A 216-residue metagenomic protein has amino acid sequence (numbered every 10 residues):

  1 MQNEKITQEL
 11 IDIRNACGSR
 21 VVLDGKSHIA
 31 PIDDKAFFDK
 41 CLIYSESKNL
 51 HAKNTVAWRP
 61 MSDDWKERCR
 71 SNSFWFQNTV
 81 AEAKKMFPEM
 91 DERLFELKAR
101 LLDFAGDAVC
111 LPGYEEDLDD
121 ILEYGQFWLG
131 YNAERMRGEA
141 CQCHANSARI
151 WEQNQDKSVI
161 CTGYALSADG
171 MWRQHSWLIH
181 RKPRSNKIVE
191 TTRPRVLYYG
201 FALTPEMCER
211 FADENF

Functional and structural regions predicted by a protein language model:
Q2, R59-F216: A structural boundary/capping signal
Q2-D64, C69, G138, R210: Short, glycine-biased loop/turn motifs at secondary-structure junctions and in low-complexity Ser/Thr/Pro-rich termini
